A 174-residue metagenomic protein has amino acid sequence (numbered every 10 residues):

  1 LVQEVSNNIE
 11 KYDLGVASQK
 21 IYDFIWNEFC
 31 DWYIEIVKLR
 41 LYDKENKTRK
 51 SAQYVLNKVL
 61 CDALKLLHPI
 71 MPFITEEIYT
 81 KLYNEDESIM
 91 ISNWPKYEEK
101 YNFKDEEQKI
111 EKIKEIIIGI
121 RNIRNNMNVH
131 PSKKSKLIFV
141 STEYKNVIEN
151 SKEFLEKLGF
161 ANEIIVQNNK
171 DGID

Functional and structural regions predicted by a protein language model:
L1-D174: Feature 926 captures the class I aminoacyl-tRNA synthetase adenylation module centered on the KMSKS loop
